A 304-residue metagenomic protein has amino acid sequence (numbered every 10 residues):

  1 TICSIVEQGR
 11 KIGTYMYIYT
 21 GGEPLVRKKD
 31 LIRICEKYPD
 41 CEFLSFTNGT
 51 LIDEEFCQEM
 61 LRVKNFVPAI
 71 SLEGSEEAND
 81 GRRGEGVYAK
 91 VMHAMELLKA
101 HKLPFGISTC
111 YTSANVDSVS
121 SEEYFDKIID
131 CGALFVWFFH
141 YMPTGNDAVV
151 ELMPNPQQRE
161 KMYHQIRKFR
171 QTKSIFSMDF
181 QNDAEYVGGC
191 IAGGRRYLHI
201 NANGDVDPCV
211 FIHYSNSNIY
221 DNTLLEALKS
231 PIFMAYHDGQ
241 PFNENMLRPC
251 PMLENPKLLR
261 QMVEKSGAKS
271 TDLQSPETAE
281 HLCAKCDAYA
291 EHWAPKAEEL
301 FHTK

Functional and structural regions predicted by a protein language model:
I2-Y19, R27-F139: Radical SAM/AdoMet-radical enzyme domain recognition
G9, Y38, V67, G86 (+4 more regions): Alpha-helix boundary/capping residues
C41, D80-G193, A202-N203, D207 (+1 more regions): Radical SAM enzyme [4Fe-4S]-AdoMet core and its adjacent flexible, acidic and glycine-rich loops/tails across
M60, G189-C190, F242: Short secondary-structure boundary/capping segments
F211-K304: Flexible mid-to-C-terminal extensions adjoining Fe-S/redox cofactors in radical SAM and related proteins
